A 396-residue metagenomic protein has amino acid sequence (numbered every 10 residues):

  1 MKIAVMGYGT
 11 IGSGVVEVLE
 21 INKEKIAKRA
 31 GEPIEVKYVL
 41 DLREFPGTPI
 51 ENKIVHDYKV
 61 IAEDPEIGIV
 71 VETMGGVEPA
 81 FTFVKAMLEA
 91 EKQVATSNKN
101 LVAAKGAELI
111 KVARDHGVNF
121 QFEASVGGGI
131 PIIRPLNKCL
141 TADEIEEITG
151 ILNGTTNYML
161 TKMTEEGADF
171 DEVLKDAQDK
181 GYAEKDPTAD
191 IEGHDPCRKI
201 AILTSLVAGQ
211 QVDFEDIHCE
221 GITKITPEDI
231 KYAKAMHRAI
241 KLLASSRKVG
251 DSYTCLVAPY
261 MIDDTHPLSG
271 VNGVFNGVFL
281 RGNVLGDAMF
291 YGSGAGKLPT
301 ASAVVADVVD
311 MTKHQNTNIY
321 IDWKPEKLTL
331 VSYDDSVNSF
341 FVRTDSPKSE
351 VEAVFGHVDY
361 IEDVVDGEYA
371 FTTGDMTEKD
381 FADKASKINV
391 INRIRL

Functional and structural regions predicted by a protein language model:
M1-E89: N-terminal glycine-/serine-/threonine-rich beta1-alpha1-beta2 phosphate-ribose binding loop of Rossmann-like
M6, E72-M74, S97, A104 (+1 more regions): Structural motif
I67, R114-D195, I202: Rossmann-like NAD(P)H-binding beta-loop-alpha module
A80-A86, A90, K99-N137: Rossmann-fold NAD(P)-binding glycine/threonine-rich loop
Q93-A95: A short hydrophobic/small-residue beta-strand
I145-T149, N157-L160, T164, D176 (+2 more regions): Catalytic, metal-anchored helix/loop core of enzyme active sites in primary metabolism
L174-G270, F275-G277: Substrate-binding/catalytic subdomain of NAD(P)-dependent oxidoreductase enzymes
V308-L396: A conserved regulatory-domain signal marking ACT and ACT-like small-molecule sensing domains and adjacent regulatory
